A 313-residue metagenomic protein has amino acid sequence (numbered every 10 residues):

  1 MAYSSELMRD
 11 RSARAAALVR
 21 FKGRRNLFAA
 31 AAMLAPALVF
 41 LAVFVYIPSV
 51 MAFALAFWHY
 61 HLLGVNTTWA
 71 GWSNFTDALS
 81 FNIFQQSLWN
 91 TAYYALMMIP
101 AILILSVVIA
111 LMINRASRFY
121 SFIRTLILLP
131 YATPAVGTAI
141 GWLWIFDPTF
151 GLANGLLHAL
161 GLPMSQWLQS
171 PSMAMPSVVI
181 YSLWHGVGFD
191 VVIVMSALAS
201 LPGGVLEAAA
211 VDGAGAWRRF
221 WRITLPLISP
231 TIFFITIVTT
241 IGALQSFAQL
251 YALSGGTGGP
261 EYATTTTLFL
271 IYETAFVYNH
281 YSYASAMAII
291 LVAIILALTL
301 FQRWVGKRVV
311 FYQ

Functional and structural regions predicted by a protein language model:
M1-R24: Short, Lys/Arg-rich, polar N-terminal cytosolic tail immediately upstream of the first transmembrane signal-anchor
N26-Q313: A structural signal for multi-pass alpha-helical bundles of membrane permease subunits that mediate small-molecule
